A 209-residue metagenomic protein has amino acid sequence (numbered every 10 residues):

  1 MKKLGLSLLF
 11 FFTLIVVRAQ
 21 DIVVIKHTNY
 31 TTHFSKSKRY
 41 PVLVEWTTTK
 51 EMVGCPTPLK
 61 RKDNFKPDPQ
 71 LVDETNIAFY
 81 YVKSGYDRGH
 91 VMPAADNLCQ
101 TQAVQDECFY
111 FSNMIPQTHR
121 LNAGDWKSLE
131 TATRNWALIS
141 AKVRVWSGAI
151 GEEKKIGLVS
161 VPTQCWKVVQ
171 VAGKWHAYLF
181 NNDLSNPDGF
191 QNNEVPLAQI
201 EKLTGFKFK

Functional and structural regions predicted by a protein language model:
M1-Q20: Bacterial Sec-dependent N-terminal signal peptides
V16-V17, E45-T49, V104: Hydrophobic alpha-helical segments
Q20-I22, F208-K209: Short secondary-structure junctions
D21-I22, N29-F34, C165-Q170: Short, surface-exposed beta-strand/loop micro-motifs that present aromatic residues
I25-D87: Short, His- and charge-rich active-site/binding loops that engage polyanionic ligands
P69-K209: Domain-level detector of nuclease and nuclease-like folds in predominantly extracellular/periplasmic contexts
